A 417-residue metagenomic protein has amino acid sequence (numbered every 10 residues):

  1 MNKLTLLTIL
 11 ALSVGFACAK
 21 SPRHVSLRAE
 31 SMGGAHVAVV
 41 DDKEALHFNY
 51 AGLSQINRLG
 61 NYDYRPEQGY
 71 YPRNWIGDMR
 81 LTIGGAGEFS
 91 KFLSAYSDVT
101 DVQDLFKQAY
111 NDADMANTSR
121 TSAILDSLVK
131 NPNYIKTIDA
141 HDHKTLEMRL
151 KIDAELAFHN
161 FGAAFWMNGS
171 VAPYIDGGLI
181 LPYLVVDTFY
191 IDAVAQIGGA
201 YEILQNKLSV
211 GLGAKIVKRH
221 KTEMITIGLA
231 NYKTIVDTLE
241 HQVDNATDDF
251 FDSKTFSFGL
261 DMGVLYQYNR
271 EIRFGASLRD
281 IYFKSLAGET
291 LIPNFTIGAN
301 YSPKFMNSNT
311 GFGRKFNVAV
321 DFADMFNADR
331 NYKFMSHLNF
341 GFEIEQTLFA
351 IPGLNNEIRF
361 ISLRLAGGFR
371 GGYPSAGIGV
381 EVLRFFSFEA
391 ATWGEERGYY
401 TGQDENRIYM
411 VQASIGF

Functional and structural regions predicted by a protein language model:
M1-R28, Y62: Cleavable N-terminal export/targeting peptides
K20-F417: Subset of outer-membrane beta-barrel
